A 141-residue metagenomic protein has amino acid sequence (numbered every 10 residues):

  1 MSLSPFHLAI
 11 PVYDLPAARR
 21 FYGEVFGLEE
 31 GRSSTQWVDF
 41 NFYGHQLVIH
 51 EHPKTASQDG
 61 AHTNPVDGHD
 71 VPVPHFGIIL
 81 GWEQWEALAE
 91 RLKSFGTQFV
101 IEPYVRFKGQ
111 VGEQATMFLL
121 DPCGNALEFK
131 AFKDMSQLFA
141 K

Functional and structural regions predicted by a protein language model:
M1-F6, E29-W82, E86-L120, A131-K141: Vicinal oxygen chelate
A9, P16, E86: Conserved catalytic core of two-component sensor histidine kinases
V12-D14, V111: Conserved beta-strand-loop-alpha-helix junction that forms the acyl-donor binding cleft
D14, D121-G124: Conserved phosphate-binding and hydrolysis motifs of nucleotide-dependent enzymes
A18-G23, L92, G124: Conserved active-site tyrosine of GNAT-family acetyltransferases
A126-F129: Short glycine-/small-residue motifs
